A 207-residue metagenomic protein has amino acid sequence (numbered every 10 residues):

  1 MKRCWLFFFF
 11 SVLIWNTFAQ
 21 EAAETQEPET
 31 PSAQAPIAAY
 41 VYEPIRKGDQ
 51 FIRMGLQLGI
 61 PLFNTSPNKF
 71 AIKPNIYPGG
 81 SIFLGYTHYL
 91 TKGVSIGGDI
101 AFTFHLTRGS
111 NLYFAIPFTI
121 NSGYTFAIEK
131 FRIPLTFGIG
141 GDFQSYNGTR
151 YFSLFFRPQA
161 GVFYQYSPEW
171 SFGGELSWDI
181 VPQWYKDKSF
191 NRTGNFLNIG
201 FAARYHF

Functional and structural regions predicted by a protein language model:
M1-C4, Q20: Positively charged n-region of N-terminal signal peptides that target proteins for export
C4-L13: Sec-dependent N-terminal signal peptides
V12-L13, Q26, N121: Compositionally biased, low-complexity segments enriched in small residues
W15-A19: Sec/Tat signal peptide C-region and signal peptidase I cleavage site
Q20-H88, N198-F207: Short glycine/proline- and aromatic-enriched beta-strand/turn motifs that initiate or cap beta-hairpins
I45-F51, K73-G79, G109-A115, T149-F155 (+1 more regions): Transmembrane beta-barrel outer-membrane domains
I60-L62, G80-F156, Y164-W170, R204-F207: Gram-negative (and chloroplast) outer-membrane scaffold detector with strong preference for beta-barrel transmembrane
F63-I72, R108, F156-F207: Predominantly the C-terminal beta-signal and adjacent terminal strand-loop region of outer-membrane beta-barrel
